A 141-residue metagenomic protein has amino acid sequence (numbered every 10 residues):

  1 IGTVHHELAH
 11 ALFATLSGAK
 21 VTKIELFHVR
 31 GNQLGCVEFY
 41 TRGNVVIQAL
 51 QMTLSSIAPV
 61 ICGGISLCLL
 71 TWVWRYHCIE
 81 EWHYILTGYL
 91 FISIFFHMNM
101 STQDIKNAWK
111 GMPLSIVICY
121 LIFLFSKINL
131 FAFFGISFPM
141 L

Functional and structural regions predicted by a protein language model:
I1-N44: Small-residue-rich helix-interface/hinge motifs
R30-L141: Metalloprotease/metallohydrolase-associated module, dominated by Zn2+-dependent proteases
